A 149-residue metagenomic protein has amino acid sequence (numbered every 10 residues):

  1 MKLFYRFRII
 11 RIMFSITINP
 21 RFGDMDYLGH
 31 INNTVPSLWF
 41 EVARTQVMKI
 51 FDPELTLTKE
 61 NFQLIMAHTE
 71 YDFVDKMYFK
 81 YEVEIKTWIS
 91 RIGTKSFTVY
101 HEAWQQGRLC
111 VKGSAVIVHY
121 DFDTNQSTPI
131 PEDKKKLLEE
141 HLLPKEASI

Functional and structural regions predicted by a protein language model:
K2-E84, I92-I149: Terminal targeting signals and extreme-terminal segments of soluble enzymes
